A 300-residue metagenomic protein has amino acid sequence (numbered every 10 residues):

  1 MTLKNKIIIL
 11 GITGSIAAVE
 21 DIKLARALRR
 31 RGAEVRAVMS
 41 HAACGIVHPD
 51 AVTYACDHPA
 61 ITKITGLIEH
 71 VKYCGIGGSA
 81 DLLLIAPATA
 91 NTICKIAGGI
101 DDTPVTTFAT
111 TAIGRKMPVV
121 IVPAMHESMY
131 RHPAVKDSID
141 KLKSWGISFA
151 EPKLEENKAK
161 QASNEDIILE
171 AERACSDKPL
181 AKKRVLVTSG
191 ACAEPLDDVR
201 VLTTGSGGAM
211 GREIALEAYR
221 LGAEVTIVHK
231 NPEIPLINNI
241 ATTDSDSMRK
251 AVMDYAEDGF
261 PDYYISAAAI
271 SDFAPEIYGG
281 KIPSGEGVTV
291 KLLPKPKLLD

Functional and structural regions predicted by a protein language model:
M1-D300: A cross-family phosphate/adenosyl-ligand binding-site feature
